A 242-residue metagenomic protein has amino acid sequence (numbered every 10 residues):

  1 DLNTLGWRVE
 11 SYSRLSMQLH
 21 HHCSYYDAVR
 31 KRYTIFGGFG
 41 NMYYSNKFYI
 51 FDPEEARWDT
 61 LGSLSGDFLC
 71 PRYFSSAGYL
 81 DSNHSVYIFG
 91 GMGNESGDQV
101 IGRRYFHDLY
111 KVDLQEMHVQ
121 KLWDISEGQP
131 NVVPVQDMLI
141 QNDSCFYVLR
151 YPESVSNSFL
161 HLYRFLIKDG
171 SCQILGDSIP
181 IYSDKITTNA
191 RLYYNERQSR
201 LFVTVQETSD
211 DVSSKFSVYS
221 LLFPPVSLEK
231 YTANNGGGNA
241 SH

Functional and structural regions predicted by a protein language model:
D1-T4, S45-R57, V100-H118, S158-C172 (+1 more regions): Beta-propeller blade signature
L5-S13, E54-D67, Q115-G128, K168-I181: Blade-edge beta-strand/turn elements of extracellular beta-propeller and related beta-sheet repeat scaffolds
S11, I35, I88, Q173-T187 (+2 more regions): N-terminal targeting segments with Sec-dependent signals, encompassing both cleavable signal peptides and non-cleavable
S11-N41, F48-I50, L64-F89, G102-R103 (+4 more regions): Conserved short beta-strand element of beta-propeller blades
L15, N41, A56, G66 (+7 more regions): Surface-exposed, flexible loop/turn segments at secondary-structure boundaries
M17-Q18, Y43-Y44, D67-C70, S96-G97 (+4 more regions): A short local loop/turn or secondary-structure capping micro-motif enriched for an aromatic residue
I35-F39, S45, I88-Y105, V148-S158 (+1 more regions): Short, conserved, GDST-rich strand-edge loop motifs in beta-rich repeat architectures
H118-Q136, I167-R197, K230-S241: Conserved blade-ending motifs and adjacent loop-strand segments that build the rim/top face of beta-propeller domains
